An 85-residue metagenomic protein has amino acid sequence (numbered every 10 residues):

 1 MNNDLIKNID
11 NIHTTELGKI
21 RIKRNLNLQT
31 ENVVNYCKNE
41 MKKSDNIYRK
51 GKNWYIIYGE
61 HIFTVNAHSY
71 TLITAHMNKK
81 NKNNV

Functional and structural regions predicted by a protein language model:
M1-V85: Ribonuclease/tRNase effector modules and their secretory precursors
